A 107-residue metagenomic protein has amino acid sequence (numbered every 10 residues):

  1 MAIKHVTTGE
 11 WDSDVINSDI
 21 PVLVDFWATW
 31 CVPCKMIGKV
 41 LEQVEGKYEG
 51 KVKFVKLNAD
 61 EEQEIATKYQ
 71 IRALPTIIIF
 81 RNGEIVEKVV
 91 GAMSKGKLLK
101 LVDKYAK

Functional and structural regions predicted by a protein language model:
A2, T7, W27, K53-V55: Conserved Rossmann-like nucleotide-binding pocket used by diverse enzymes that bind dinucleotide cofactors
I3-V22: A short beta-strand-turn-helix
D19, F26-W30, A73: Short pre-active-site segment immediately N-terminal to redox-active cysteine/selenocysteine motifs in thiol-based
D19-P21, I37-L57: Conserved helix-turn-beta segment immediately C-terminal to the redox Cys motif in thioredoxin-like folds
V22, Q63, Y69-I78: Structural micro-motif
F26-V40: Conserved redox-active cysteine motifs that mediate thiol-disulfide chemistry, especially di-cysteine Cys-X(1-2)-Cys
L57-I65: Structural microenvironment flanking redox-active thiols in thiol-disulfide oxidoreductases
A73, I79-K107: Non-catalytic, surface beta->alpha helical segment in thiol-disulfide oxidoreductase systems
